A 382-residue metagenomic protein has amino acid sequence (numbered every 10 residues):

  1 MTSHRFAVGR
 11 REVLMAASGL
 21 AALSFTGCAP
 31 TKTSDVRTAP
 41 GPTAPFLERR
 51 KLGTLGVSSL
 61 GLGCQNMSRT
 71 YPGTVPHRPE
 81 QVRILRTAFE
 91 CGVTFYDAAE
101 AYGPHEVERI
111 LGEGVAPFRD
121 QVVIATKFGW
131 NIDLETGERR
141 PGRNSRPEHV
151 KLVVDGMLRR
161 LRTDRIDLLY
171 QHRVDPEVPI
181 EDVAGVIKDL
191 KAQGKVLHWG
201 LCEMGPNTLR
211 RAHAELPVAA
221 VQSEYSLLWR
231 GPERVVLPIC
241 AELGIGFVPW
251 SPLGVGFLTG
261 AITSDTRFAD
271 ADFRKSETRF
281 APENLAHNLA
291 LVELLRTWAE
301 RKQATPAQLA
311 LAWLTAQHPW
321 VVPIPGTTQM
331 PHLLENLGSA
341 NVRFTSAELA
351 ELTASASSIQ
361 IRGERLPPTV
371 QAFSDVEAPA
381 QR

Functional and structural regions predicted by a protein language model:
T2-V123, P379-R382: N-terminal binding-site loop/beta-alpha segment at the start of enzyme catalytic domains that lines or forms
P42, F46, V174-S355, I359 (+1 more regions): Beta/alpha (TIM)-barrel catalytic core signal, keyed to glycine-rich beta->alpha loops juxtaposed to Asp/Glu that bind
V57-G61, F95, Q121-A125, R165-L168 (+4 more regions): Structural preference for beta-strand elements that scaffold enzyme active sites
L62-C64, A98, L168-Q171, L201 (+2 more regions): Conserved beta-strand positions
N66-R69, Y102, W130-L134, H172-D175 (+3 more regions): Feature marks short, surface-exposed loop/turn motifs that line or immediately flank catalytic pockets and channel
V75-T87, R146-R159: Short, acidic/polar
D133-N144: Surface-exposed, active-site-proximal loop segments in enzymatic domains
R159-D175: Active-site groove signature of glycoside hydrolases
